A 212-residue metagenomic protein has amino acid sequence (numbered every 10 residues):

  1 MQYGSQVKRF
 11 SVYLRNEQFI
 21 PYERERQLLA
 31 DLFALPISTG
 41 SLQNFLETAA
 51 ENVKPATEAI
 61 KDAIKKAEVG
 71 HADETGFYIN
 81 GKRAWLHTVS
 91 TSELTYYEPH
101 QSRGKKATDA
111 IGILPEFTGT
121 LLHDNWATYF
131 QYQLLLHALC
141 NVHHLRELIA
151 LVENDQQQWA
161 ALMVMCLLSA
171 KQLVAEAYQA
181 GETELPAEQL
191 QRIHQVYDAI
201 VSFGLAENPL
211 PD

Functional and structural regions predicted by a protein language model:
M1-D212: Catalytic center-proximal scaffold of phosphoryl-transfer enzymes
